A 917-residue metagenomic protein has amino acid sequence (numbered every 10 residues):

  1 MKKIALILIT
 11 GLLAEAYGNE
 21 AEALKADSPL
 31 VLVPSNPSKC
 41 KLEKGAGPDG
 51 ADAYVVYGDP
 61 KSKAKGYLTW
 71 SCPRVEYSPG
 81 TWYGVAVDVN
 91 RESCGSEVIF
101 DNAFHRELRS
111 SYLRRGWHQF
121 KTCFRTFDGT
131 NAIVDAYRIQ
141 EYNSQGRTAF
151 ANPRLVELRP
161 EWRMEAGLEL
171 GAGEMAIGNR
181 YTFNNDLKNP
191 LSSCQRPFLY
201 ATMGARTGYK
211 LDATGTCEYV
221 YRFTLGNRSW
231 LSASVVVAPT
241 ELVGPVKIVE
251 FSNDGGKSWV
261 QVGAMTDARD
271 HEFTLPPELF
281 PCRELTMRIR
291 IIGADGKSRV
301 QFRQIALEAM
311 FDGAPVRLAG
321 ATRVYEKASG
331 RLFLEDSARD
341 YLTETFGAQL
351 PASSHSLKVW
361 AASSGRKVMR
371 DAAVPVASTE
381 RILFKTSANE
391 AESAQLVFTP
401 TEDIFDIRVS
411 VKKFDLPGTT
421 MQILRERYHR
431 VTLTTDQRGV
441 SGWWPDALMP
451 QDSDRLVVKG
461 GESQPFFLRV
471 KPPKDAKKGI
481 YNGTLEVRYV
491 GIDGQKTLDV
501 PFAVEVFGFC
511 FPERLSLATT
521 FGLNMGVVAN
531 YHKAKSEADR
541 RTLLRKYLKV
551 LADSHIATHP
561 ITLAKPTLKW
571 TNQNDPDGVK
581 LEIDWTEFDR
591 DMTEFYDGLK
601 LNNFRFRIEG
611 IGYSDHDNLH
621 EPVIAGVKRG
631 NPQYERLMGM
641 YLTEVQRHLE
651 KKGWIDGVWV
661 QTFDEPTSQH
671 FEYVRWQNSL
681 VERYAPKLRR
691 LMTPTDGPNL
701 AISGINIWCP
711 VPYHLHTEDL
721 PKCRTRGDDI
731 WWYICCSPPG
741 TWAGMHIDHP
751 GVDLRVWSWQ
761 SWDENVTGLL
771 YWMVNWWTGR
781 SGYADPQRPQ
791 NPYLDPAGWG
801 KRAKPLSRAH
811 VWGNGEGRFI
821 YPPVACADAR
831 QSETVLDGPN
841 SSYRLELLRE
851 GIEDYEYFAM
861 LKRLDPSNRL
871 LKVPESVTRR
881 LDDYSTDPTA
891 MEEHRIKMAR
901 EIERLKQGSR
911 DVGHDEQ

Functional and structural regions predicted by a protein language model:
E43-K65, L199-G215: Short carbohydrate-recognition loop motifs
S62-D128, S144-G146, P239-G263: Extracellular ligand-binding interfaces
V85-V87, K121-P153, P277-K297: Extracellular beta-strand ligand-recognition surfaces/modules
R147-G167, I292-A338: Exposed low-complexity, polar/acidic, P/S/T/G-rich flexible segments that act as propeptides, protease-susceptible
G173, G178-D186, R323-A338, E609-V674 (+2 more regions): Catalytic domains of carbohydrate-active enzymes that cleave complex glycans
G296-R299, T399-I407, K413, R455-R514: Extended acidic/polar, glycine-enriched regions that form or flank non-catalytic beta-rich accessory modules
R339-S378, A391, T401-L468, A476: Surface-exposed binding patches on compact interaction domains or structured appendages
W444, D452-S453, V470-K471, Y481-Y489 (+4 more regions): Aromatic-lined carbohydrate-binding surfaces of glycoside hydrolases
